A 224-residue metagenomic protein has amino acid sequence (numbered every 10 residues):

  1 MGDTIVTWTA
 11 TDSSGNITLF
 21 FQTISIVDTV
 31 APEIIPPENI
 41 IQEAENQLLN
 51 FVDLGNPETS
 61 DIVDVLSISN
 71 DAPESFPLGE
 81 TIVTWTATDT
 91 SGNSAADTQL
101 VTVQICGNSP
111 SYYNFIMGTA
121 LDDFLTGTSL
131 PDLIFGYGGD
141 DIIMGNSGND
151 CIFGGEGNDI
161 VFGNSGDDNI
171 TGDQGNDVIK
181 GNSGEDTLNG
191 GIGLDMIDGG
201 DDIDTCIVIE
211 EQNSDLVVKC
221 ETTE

Functional and structural regions predicted by a protein language model:
M1-Y112, F124, S129, L133 (+8 more regions): Proline-threonine-serine-rich low-complexity tracts
E45, G193, D204-V208: Short, intrinsically disordered, charge-biased short linear motifs at domain edges
S109-P110, M117-G118, T126-G127, F135-G138 (+9 more regions): Glycine-centered beta-turn/loop sites at beta-strand termini
L216-E224: Short, low-complexity, Pro/Ser/Thr/Gly-rich segments in the mature regions of secreted, periplasmic
